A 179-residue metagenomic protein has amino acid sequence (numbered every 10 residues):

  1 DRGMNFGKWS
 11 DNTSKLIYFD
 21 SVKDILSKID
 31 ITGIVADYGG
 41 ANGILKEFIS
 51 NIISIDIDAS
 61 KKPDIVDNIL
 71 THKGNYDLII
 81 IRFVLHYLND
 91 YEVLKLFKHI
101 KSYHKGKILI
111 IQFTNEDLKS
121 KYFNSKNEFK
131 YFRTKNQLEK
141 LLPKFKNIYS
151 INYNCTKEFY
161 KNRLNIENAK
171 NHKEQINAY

Functional and structural regions predicted by a protein language model:
D1-T71, Y91, I108-Y179: Class I (Rossmann-like) S-adenosyl-L-methionine-dependent methyltransferase catalytic domain, capturing the SAM-binding
I80: A conserved beta-strand element that flanks and buttresses the S-adenosyl-L-methionine
F83-Y87: Short catalytic micro-motifs in class I SAM-dependent methyltransferases
L88-H99: A short, conserved alpha-helix within the catalytic core of class I
H99-S102, K140-L141: Alpha-helical scaffold elements within enzyme catalytic domains, especially in hydrolases
H104-G106: A short helix->loop->beta-strand "cap" motif at the edges of active sites that frequently abuts
